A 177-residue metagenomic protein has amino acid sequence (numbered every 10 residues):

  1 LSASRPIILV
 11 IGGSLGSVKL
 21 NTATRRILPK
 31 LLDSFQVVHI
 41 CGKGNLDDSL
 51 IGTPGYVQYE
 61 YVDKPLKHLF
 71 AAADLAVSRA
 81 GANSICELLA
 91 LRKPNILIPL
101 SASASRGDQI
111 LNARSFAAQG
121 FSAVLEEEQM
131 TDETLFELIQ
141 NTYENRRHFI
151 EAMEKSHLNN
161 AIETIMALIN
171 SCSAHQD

Functional and structural regions predicted by a protein language model:
S2-S78, I110-N112, L125-T134: Donor-nucleotide binding loops and adjacent catalytic segments primarily of GT-B fold Leloir glycosyltransferases
S14-G16, L100-A104, K155: Short histidine/acidic/glycine/proline-rich micro-motifs that form metal- and phosphate-coordinating active-site loops
V37, N95, S122: Hydrophobic anchor at the start of a short beta-strand that flanks the dinucleotide cofactor-binding loop
L66-R106: A donor-sugar binding/catalytic signature common to diverse glycosyltransferases and related nucleotide-sugar
R92, I110-S122: Acidic, glycine-centered active-site loop in nucleotide-sugar glycosyltransferases
Q119-E126, M130-R147: C-terminal "capping" alpha-helix adjacent to the active site of nucleotide-linked donor transferases in cell-envelope
N145-N159: A short, well-ordered alpha-helix in the C-terminal region of glycosyltransferases
L158-D177: C-terminal alpha-helical cap of glycosyltransferases
